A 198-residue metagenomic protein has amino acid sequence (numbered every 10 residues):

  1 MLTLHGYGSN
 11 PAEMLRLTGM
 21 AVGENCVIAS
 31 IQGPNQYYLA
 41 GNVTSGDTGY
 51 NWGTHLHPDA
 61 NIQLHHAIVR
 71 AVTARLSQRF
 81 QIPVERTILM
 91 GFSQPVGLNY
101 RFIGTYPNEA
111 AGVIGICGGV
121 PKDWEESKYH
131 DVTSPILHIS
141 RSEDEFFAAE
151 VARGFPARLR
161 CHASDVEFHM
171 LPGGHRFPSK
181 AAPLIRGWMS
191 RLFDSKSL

Functional and structural regions predicted by a protein language model:
M1-I82: Serine-hydrolase catalytic machinery in alpha/beta-hydrolase-like enzymes
S9-N10, P34-Y37, P121, E145 (+1 more regions): Active-site loop signature of alpha/beta-hydrolase-fold enzymes
Q32, M90-F92, I114-C117, I139 (+1 more regions): Alpha/beta-hydrolase-fold catalytic nucleophile elbow
S77, E85-V132: Primarily recognizes the serine-hydrolase "nucleophile elbow" in alpha/beta-hydrolase and SGNH/GDSL folds
V84-E85, D131-I136, H162-D165: Short, proline-enriched alpha-helix->beta-strand connector loops that line the catalytic pocket of alpha/beta-hydrolase
L137-S140, D144: Short beta-strand/loop motif that positions the catalytic acidic residue of the alpha/beta-hydrolase fold
A149-L198: C-terminal catalytic histidine-bearing segment of alpha/beta-hydrolase fold enzymes
